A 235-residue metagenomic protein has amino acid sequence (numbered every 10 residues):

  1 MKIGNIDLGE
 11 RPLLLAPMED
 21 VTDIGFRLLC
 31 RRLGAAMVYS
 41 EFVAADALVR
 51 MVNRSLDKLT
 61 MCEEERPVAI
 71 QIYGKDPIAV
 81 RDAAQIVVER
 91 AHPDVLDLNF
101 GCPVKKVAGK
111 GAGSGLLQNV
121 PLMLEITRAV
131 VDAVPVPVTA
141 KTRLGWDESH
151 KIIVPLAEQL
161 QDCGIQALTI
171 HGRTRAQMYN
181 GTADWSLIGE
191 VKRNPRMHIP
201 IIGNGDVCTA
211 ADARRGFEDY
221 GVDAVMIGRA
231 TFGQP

Functional and structural regions predicted by a protein language model:
M1-P235: Flavin-dependent oxidoreductase catalytic cores
